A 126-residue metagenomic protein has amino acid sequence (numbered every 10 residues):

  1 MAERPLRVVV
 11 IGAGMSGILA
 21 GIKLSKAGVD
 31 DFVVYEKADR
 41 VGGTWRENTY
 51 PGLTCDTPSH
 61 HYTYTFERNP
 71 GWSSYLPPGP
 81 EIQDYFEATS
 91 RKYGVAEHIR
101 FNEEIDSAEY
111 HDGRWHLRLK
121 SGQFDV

Functional and structural regions predicted by a protein language model:
M1-E3: Short, flexible hinge/linker loops that cap or flank conserved catalytic cores
L6-V34: N-terminal Rossmann-like FAD-binding beta1-loop-alpha1 element of flavoenzymes
S16, D39-R40, D106: Short, solvent-exposed loop/turn segments at secondary-structure junctions
S25-Y50: Glycine-rich FAD pyrophosphate-binding loop
R46-Y85: Glycine-rich active-site loop/strand segments that organize a redox cofactor
S74-V126: Feature captures the FAD/FMN-dependent oxidoreductase FAD-binding
